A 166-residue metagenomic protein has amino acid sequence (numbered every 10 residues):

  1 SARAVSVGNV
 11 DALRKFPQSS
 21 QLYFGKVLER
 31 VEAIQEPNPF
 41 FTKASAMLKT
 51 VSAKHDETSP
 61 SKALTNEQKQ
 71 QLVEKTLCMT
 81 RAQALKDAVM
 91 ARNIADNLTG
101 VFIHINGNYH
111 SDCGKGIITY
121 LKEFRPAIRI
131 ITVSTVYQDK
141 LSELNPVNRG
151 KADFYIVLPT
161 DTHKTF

Functional and structural regions predicted by a protein language model:
S1-N97: A substrate-binding/cap region within the structured catalytic cores of diverse enzymes
T80, L85-I103, Y109-F166: C-terminal regions of proteins
